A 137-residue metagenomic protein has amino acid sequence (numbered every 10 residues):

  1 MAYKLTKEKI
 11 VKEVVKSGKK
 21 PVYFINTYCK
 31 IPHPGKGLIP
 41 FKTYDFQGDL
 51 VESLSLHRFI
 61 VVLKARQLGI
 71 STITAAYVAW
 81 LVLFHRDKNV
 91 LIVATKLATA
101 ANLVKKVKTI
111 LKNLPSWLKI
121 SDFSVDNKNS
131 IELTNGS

Functional and structural regions predicted by a protein language model:
A2-S137: Phosphate/NTP-binding elements of NTP-utilizing enzymes
